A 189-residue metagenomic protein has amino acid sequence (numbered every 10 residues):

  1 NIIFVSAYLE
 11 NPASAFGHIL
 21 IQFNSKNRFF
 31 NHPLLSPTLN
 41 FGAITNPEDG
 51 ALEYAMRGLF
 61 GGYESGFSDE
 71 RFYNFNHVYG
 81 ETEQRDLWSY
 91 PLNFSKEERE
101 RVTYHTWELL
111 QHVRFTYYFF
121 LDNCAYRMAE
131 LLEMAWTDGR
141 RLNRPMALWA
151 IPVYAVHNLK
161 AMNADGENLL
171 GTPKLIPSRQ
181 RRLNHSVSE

Functional and structural regions predicted by a protein language model:
I2-Q84: Glycine-rich catalytic cores of cysteine/serine-nucleophile enzymes that process amide/ester linkages in cell-envelope
I2-V5, T103-Y104, E108: Catalytic-site beta-strand/loop segments enriched in glycine and acidic/polar residues
P12-S14, H18, H32, F94-T106: Active-site-adjacent bridging/hinge elements
A15, N40, P91-N93, T116-Y118: Residue-level preference for alpha-helix termini and adjacent loops
S25-F30, E97, M134-R141: Secondary-structure boundary elements
R71, S95-E97, S188: Residues that cap or delimit alpha-helices
F75-F94, R99-T103: Active-site cores of enzymes that catalyze phosphoryl transfer or operate on phosphate-rich substrates
Y90, H105-E189: Activation targets extended, charge/polar-rich intrinsically disordered C-terminal tails
